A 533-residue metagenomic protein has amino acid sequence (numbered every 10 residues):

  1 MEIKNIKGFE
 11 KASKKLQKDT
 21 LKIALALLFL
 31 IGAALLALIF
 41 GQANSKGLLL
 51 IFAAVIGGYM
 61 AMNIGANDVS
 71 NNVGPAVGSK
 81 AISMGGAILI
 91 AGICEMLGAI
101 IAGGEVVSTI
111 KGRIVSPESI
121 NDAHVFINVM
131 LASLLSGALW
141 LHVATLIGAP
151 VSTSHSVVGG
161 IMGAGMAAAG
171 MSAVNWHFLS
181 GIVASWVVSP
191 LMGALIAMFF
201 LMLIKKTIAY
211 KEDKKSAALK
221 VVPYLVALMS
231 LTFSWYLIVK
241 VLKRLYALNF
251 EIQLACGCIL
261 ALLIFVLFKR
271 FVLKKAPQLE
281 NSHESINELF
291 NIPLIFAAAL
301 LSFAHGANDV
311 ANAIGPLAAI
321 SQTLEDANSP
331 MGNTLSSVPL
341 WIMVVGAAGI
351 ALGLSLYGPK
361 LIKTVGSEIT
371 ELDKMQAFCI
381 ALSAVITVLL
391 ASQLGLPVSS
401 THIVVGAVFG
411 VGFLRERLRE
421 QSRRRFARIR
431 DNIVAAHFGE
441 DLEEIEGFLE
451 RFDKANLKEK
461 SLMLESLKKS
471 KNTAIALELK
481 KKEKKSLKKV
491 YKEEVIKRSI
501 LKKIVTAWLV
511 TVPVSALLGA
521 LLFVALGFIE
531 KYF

Functional and structural regions predicted by a protein language model:
M1-F533: Alpha-helical transmembrane segments and immediately membrane-proximal extracytoplasmic
